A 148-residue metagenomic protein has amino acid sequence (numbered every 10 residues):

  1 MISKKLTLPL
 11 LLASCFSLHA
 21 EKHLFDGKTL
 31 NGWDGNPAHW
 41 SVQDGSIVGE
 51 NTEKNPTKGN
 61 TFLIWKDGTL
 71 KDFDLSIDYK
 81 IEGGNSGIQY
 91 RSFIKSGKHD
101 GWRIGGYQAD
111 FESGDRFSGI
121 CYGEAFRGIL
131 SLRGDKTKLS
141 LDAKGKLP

Functional and structural regions predicted by a protein language model:
M1-S3: N-terminal secretory signal peptides that target proteins for export/translocation
K5-S14: Sec-dependent N-terminal signal peptides
H19-P148: Carbohydrate-interacting regions of secretory-pathway proteins
